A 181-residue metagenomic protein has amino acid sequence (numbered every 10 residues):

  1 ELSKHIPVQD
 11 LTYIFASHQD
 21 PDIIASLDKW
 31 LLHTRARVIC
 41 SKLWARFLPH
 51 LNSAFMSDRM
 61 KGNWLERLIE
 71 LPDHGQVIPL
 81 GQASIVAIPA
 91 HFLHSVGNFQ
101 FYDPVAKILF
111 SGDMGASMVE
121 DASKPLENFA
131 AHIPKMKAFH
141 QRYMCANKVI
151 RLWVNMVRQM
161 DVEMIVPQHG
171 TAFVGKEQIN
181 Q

Functional and structural regions predicted by a protein language model:
L2-H74: Active-site HxH/HxHxD metal-binding segment of metal-dependent hydrolases
D10-L11, R35-A36, A83, A106 (+1 more regions): Local beta-strand N-terminus motif with an aromatic residue
R35-A36, V174-Q181: Short acidic, glycine/proline-enriched helix-loop-strand junctions
F47-N52, L80, V119-E120: Short, charged, surface-exposed secondary-structure boundary motifs
L68-I69, P89-F92: Short Gly/Pro-enriched turn/cap motifs at secondary-structure boundaries
G75-Q76, F99: Residue-level detector of beta-strand structural context in well-folded domains
V77-V86, V105-I108: Beta-strand-turn-beta hairpins that frame and shape the catalytic cleft of phosphate-ester-processing enzymes
H91-K176: Metallo-beta-lactamase
